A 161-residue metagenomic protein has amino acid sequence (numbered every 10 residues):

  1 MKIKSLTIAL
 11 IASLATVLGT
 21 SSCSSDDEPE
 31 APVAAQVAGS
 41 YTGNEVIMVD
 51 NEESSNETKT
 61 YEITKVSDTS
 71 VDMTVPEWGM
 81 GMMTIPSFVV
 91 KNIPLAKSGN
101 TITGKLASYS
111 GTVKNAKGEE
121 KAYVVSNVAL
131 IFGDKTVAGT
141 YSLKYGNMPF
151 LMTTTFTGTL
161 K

Functional and structural regions predicted by a protein language model:
K2-L6, A15-N44, L143-K161: Bacterial Sec-dependent N-terminal signal peptides
P29-N56, I93, K97-K105: Low-complexity, Ser/Thr/Pro-rich intrinsically disordered segments found in N-terminal tails, propeptides, targeting
S40-V49, T74-G79, K105-K114, T140-K144: Generic short beta-strand segments
E52-P94: N-terminal glycine/threonine-rich, aromatic-flanked beta-hairpin/loop signature
T64-S70, P94-T103, I131-K135, K161: A short, structured loop/turn motif at beta-sheet edges
W78-A129: Contiguous, well-ordered beta-strand patches that form the walls/edges of small beta-barrel/beta-sandwich domains
S87-P94, G99, T136-K161: Edge beta-strand at a domain terminus
V125-S126, I131-T140: Internal, hydrophobic beta-strand segments that form the core of beta-sheet-rich folds
